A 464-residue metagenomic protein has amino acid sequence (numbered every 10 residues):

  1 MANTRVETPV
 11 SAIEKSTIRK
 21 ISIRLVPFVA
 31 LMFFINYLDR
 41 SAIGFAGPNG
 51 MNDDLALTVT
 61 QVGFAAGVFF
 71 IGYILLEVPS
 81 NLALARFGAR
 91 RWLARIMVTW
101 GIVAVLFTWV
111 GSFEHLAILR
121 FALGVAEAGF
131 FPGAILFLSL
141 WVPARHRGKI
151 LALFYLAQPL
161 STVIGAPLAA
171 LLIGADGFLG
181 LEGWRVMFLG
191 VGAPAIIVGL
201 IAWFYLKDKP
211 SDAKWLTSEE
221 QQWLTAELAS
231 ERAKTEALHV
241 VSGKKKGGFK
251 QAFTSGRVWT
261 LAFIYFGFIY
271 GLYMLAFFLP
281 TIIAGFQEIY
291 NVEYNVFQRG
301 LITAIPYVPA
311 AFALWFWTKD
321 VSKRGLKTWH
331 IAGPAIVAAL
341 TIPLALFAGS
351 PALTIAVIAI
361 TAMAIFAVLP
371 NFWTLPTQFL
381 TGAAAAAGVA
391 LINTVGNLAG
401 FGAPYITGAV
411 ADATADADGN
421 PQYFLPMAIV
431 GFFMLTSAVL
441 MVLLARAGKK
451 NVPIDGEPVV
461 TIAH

Functional and structural regions predicted by a protein language model:
G44-F45, K250-T318, L369, W373 (+1 more regions): Extracytoplasmic gate region of multi-pass secondary transporters
A56, G88, W109-H115, A126 (+3 more regions): Helix-breaking motifs and short loop linkers at transmembrane-helix boundaries and internal kinks in secondary membrane
L75-E114: Conserved MFS/SLC helix-loop-helix module at the cytosolic interface between two early adjacent transmembrane helices
L76-A89, F312-L326, A411-D412: Helix-to-loop junctions at the C-terminal end of transmembrane segments in multipass secondary transporters
L119-L156: Cytoplasmic helix-loop-helix junction between adjacent transmembrane helices in 12-TM secondary transporters
K149-I173, P194-A195, N393-A403: Glycine-rich segments within core transmembrane alpha-helices of 12-TM secondary carriers
G325-L375: C-terminal transmembrane helical hairpin of 12-TM major facilitator-type secondary transporters
F379-D416: A late C-terminal transmembrane helix in Major Facilitator Superfamily
